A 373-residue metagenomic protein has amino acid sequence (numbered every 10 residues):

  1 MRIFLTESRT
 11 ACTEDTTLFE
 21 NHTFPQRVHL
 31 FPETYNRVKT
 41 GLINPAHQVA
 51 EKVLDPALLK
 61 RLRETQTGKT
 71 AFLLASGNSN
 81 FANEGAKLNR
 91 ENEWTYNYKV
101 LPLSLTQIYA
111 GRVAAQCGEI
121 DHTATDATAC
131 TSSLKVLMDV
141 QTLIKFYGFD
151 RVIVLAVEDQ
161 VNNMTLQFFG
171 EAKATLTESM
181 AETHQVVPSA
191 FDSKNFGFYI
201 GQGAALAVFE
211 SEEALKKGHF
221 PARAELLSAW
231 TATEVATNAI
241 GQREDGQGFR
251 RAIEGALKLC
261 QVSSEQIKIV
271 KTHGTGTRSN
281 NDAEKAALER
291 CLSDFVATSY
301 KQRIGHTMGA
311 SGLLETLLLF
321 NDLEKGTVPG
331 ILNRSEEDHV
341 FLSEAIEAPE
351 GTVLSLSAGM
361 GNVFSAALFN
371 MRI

Functional and structural regions predicted by a protein language model:
M1-F24, M180-C260, Q266-I269, N370-I373: Condensing-enzyme catalytic core mediating Claisen C-C bond formation in acyl metabolism
R2-S76, N80-F81, V136, R251-Q266 (+1 more regions): Conserved active-site "lid/cap" helical segment
L5, A50, F72, V113 (+7 more regions): Conserved small-residue
F31-E51, N97-L103, T123-M138, S189-A205 (+3 more regions): Active-site pocket-shaping loop/turn-to-helix segments
A50, L54, T106-Y109, C117 (+5 more regions): Active-site-proximal alpha-helical scaffold in enzymes
S76-A124, L166, G170-L176, N280-C291: Active-site-proximal gating segment of KS-fold condensing enzymes and close homologs
G148-N195, A229-R243, G274-N281, A297-V340: Acyl-CoA/ACP chain-elongation machinery
A345-I373: Structural signal for terminal/edge beta-strands and the immediately following C-terminal loop/tail that closes
